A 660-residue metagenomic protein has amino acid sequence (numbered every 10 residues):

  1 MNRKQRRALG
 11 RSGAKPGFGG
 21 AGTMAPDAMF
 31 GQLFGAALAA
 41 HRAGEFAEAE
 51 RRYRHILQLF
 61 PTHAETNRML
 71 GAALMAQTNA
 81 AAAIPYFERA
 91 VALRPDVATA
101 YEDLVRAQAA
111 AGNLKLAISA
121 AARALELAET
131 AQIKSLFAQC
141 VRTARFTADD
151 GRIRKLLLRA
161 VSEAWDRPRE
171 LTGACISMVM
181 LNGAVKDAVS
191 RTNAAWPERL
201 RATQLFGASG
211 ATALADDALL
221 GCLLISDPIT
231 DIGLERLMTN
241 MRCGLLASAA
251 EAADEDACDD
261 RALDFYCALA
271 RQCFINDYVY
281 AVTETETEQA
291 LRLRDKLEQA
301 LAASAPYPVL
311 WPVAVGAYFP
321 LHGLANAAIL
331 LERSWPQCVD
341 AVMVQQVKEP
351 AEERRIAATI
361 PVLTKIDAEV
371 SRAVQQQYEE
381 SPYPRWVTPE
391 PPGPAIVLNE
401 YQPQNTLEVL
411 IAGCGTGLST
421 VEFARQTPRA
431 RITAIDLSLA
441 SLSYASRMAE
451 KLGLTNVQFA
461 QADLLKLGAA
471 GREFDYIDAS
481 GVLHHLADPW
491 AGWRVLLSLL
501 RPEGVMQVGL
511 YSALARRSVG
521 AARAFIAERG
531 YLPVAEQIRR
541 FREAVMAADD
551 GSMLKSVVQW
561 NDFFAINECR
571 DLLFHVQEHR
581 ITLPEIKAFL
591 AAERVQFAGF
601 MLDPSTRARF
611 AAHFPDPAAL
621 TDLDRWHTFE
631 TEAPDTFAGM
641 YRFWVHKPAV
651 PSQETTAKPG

Functional and structural regions predicted by a protein language model:
T66, A100, I133-K134: TPR alpha-solenoid repeat register
R106-A373, F600-P604, L623-G660: N-terminal accessory segments
D166, N182, A202-T203, F541-E654 (+1 more regions): Rossmann-like AdoMet/SAM-dependent catalytic core
L465-I477: A short acidic, Gly/Pro-enriched loop at the edge of an enzyme's catalytic core that lines a small-molecule cofactor
V505-K555: Conserved class I S-adenosyl-L-methionine
